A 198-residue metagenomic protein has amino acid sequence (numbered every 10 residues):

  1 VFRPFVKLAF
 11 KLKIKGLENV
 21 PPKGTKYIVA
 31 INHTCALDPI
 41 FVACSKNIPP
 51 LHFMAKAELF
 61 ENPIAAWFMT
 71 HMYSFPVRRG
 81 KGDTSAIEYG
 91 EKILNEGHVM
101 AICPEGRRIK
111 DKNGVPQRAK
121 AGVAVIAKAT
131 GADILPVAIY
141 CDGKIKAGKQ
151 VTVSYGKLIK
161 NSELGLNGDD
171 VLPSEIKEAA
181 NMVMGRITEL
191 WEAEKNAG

Functional and structural regions predicted by a protein language model:
V1-G16, P63-M72: A transmembrane-helix-recognition feature enriched in membrane-embedded lipid enzymes and envelope glyco-/phospholipid
F2, H71-R78, G106-K110: Short, basic, glycine/proline-bearing loop/turn elements
F5-K7, K46, M69, I93 (+1 more regions): A generic structural signal for well-ordered alpha-helical segments
G16, N32, A55-K56, Y73 (+2 more regions): A secondary-structure boundary/capping signal
E18, G82, Y140: Residue-level "edge-of-site" marker
E18-P22, E91-K92: Short amphipathic alpha-helix with an adjacent loop that forms part of the alpha/beta core around
P22-K81: Catalytic core of membrane glycerolipid acyltransferases/transacylases, capturing the structured, soluble-facing
I87-G198: Non-catalytic C-terminal accessory region of glycerolipid acyltransferases and related lyso-lipid remodeling enzymes
